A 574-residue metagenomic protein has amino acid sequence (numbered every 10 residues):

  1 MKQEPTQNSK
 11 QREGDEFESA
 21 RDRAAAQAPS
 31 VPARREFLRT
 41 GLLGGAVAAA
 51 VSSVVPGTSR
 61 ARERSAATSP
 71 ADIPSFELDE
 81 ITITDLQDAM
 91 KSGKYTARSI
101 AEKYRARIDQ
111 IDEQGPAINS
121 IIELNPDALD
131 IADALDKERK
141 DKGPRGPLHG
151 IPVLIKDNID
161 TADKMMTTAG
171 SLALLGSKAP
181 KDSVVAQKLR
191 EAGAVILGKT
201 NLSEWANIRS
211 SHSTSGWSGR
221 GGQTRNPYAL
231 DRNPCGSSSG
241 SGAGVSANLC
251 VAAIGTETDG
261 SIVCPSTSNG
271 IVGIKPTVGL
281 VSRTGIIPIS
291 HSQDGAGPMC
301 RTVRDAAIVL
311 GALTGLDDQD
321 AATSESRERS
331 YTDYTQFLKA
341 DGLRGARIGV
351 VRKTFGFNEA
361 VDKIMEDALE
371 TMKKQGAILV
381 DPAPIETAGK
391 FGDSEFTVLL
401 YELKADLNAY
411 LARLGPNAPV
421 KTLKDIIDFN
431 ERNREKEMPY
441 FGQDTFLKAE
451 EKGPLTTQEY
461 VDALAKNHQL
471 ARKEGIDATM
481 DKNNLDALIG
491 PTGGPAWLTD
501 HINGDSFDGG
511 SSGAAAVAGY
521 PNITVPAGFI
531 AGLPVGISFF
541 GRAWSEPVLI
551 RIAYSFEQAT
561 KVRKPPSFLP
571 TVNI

Functional and structural regions predicted by a protein language model:
M1-E36: N-terminal secretory signal peptides
S30-R39, A48-S69: N-terminal twin-arginine translocation
V47-A50, R64-D259, T277, R301 (+4 more regions): Gly/Ser-rich catalytic/binding loops embedded in alpha/beta enzyme cores
H149-A169, Q336-K353, Y401-R472, D477 (+1 more regions): Short helix-loop capping/hinge segments that flank enzyme active sites or metal/cofactor-binding pockets
A169-S171, R225-A229, S237, I287-G295 (+2 more regions): Flexible glycine/proline-enriched surface loops and loop-helix/loop-strand junctions
E191, V195, S246-R352, E366-Q375 (+4 more regions): Structural helix-boundary/capping segments
E325-R327, V461, N483, T492-G513: Short, surface-exposed loop/helix-turn segments at secondary-structure junctions that function as lids/hinges flanking
